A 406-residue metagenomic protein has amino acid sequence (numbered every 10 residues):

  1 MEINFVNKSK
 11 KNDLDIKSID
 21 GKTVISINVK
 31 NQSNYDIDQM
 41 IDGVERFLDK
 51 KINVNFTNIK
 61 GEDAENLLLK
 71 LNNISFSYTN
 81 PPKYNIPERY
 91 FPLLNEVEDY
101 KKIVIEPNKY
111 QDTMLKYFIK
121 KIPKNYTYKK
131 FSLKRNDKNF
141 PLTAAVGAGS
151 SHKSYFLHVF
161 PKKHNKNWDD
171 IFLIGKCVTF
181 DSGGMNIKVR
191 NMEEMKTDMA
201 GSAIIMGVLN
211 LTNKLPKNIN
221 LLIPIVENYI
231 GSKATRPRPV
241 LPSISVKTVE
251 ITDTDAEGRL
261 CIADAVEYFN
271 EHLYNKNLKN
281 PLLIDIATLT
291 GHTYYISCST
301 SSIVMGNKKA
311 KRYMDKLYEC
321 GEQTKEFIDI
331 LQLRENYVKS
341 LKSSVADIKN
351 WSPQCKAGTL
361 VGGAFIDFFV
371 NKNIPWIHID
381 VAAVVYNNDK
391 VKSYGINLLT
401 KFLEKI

Functional and structural regions predicted by a protein language model:
M1-N165: Glycine-/small-residue-enriched capping loops at alpha/beta junctions
K8-L14, I19-D20, K101, Q111-I406: A generic structural signal for tightly packed, nonpolar segments enriched in small/aliphatic residues
